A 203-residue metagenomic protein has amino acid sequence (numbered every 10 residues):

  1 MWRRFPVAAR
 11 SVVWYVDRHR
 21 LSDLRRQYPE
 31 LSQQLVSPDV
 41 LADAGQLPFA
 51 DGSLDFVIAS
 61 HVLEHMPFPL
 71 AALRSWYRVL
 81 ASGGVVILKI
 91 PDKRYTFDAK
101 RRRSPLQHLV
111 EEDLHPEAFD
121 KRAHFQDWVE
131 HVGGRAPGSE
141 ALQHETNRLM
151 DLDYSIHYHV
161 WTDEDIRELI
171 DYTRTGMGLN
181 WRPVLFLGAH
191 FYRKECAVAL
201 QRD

Functional and structural regions predicted by a protein language model:
M1-Q46: Class I SAM-dependent methyltransferase SAM/SAH-binding core
P29-Q34, L41, L70-S75, V85-R202: S-adenosyl-L-methionine-dependent methyltransferase catalytic module, highlighting the catalytic core
Q46, Y77-R78: Short amphipathic alpha-helices and their capping/turn segments at secondary-structure boundaries
L54, F68-A71: Residue-level recognition of oxygen-bearing side chains
V57-I58: Hydrophobic beta-strand segment of the Class I
H61-H65: A short His-aromatic
M66-P67, L80-A81: Helix-to-beta-strand junctions that scaffold the AdoMet/dcAdoMet cofactor pocket in Class I SAM-dependent enzymes
